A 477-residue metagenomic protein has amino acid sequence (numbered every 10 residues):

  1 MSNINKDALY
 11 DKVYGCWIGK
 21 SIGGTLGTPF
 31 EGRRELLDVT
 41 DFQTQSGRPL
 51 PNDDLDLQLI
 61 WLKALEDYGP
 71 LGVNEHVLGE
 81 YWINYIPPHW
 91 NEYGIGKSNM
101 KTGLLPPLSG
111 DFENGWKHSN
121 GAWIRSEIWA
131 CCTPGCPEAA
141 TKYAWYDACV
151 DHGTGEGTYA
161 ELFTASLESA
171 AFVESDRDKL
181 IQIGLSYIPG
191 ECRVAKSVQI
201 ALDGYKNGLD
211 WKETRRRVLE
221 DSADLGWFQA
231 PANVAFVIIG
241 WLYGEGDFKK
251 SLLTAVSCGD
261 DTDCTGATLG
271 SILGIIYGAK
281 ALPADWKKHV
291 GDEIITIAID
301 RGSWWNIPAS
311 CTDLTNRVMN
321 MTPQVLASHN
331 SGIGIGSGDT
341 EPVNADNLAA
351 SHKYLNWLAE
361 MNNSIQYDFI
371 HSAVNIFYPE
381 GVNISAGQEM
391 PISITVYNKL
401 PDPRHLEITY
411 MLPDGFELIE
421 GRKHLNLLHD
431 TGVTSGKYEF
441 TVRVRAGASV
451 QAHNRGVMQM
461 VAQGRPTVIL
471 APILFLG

Functional and structural regions predicted by a protein language model:
S2-K63, V77-L78: An N-terminal structural lobe/cap that precedes and organizes the functional/catalytic core across diverse proteins
L9, M100, L108-K117, I128-C136 (+3 more regions): Accessory "access/gating" subregions that flank catalytic or transport cores
I22, L26, L37, T164 (+1 more regions): Catalytic phosphate/nucleotide-handling subdomain of diverse soluble enzymes
Q45-W61, D67, I294-L326: A structural-propensity feature for long, helix-poor, extended segments
A386-L400: Short beta-strand elements of extracellular/lumenal beta-sandwich folds
D402-G415: Short acidic, flexible loop segments centered on an aromatic residue
L428-D430, R443-Q451: Short, surface-exposed loop/turn segments at beta-strand-coil junctions that are enriched for proline with nearby
G447-G477: Terminal connector regions
